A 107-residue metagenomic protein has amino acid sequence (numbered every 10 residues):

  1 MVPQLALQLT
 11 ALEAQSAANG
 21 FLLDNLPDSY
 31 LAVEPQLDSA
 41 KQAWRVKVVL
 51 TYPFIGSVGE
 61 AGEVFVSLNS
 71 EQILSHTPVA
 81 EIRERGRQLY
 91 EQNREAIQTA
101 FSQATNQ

Functional and structural regions predicted by a protein language model:
M1-Q107: Long, terminal "pre-/pro-" and other extracytoplasmic accessory regions that lie outside the mature folded/catalytic
